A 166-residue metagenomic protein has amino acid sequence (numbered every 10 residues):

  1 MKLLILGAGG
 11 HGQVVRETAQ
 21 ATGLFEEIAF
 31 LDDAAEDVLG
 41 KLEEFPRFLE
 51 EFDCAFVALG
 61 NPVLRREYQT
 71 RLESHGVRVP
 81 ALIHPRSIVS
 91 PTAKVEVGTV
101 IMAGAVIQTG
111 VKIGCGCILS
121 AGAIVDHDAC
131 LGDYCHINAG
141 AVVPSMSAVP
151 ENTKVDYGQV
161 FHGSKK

Functional and structural regions predicted by a protein language model:
M1-A35, P46-F48: Hydrophobic, well-ordered beta-alpha structural blocks that scaffold small-molecule cofactor pockets
G7, F56-G60, T109: Small/polar loops that bind or transfer phosphate-bearing groups
G9-G12, P62, K165: Gly/Ser/Thr-rich beta-alpha loop segments that engage phosphate groups in nucleotides
R16-T18, E67-R71, I113: Short amphipathic alpha-helical segments
L24-E27, G76, N152, G158: A generic structural signal for alpha->beta connector loops
I28, D53, V97: Conserved acidic residues
A35-I88: Phosphate-bearing ligand-interacting subdomains that bind or position ATP/ADP/UDP/GDP/NAD(P) or nucleotide-linked
L82-K166: Structural signal for interior beta-strand "rungs" in well-ordered beta-sheet cores of soluble enzyme domains
